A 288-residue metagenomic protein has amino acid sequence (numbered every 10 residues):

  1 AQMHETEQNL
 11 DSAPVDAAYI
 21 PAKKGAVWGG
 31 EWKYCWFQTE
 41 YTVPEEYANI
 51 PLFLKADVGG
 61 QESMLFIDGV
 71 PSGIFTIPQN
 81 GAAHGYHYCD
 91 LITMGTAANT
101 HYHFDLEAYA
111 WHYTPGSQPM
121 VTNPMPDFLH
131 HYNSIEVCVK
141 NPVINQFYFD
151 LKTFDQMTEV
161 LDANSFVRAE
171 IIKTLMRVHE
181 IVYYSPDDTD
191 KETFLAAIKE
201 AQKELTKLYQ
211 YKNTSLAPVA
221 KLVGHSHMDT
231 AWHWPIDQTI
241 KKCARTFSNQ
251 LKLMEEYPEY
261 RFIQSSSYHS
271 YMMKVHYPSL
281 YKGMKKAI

Functional and structural regions predicted by a protein language model:
A1-I288: Carbohydrate-active enzymes and regulators
